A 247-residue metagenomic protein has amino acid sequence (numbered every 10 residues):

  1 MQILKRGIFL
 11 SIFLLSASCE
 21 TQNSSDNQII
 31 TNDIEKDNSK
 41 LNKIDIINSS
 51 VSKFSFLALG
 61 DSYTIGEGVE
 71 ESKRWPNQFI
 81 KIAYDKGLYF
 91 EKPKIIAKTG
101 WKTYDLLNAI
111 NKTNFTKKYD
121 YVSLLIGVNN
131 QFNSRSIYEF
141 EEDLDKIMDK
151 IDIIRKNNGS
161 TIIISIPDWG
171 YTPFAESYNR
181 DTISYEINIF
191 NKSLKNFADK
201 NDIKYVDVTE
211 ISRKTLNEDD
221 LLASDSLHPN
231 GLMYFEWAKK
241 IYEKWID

Functional and structural regions predicted by a protein language model:
I3-L10: Sec-dependent signal peptide recognition, specifically the positively charged N-region followed immediately by
L15-S18: C-terminal motif of bacterial Sec signal peptides marking the signal peptidase cleavage site
E20-Q22: Bacterial signal peptide processing site
Q28-T99, A109-K117: Serine-esterase "nucleophile elbow" of acetyl-processing enzymes
G66, T103, N130: Short beta->alpha connector loops of Rossmann-like oxidoreductase domains
G68, K92-K102, R135-Y138, Y178-N179 (+1 more regions): Acidic/histidine-rich helix-loop elements that form or flank divalent-metal/phosphate-binding sites at the catalytic
N108-D247: Alpha-helical cap/lid subdomain in secreted, periplasmic, or secretory-pathway luminal O-acyl-processing enzymes
